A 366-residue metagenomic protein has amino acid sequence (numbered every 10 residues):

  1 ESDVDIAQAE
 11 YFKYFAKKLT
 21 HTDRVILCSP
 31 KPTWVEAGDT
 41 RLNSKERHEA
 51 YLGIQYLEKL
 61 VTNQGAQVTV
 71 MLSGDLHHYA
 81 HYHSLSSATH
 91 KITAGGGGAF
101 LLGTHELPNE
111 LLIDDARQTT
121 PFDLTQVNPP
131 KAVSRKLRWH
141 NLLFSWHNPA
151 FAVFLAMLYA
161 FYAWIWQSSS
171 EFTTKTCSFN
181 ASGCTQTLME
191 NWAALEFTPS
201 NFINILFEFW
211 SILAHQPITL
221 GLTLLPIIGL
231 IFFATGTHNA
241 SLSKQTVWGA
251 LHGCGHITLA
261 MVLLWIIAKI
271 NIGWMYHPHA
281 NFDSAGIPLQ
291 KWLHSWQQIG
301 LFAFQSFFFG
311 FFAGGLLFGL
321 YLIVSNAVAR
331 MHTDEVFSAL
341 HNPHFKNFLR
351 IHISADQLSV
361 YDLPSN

Functional and structural regions predicted by a protein language model:
E1-V25, P32-V70, L76-N366: Metal-dependent phosphoesterase/phosphodiesterase active-site architecture
